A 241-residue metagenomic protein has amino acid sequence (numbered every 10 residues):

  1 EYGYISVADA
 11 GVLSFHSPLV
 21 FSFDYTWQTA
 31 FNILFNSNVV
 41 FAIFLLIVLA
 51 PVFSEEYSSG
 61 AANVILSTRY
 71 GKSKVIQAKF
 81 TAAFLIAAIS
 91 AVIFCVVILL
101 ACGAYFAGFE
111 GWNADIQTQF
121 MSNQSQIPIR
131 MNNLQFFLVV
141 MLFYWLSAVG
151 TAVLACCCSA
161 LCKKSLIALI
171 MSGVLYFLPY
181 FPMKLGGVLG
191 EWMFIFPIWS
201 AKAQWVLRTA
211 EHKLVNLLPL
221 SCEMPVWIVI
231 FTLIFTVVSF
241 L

Functional and structural regions predicted by a protein language model:
Y4-E56, Q77-L161, S172, Y180-M183 (+1 more regions): Secretory targeting signals
L66-K72: Short helix-to-coil transition segments within interhelical loops that connect adjacent transmembrane helices
T68, L161-C162: Transmembrane helix irregularities
K72, K164-S165: Membrane-helix interface/capping residues of multi-pass secondary transporters
C157-L161, I230-L241: Junction motif at the cytosolic side of a transmembrane helix
L166-P179, I195-I198: Central hydrophobic cores of alpha-helical transmembrane segments in multi-pass integral membrane proteins
G187-I195: A cytosolic-side transmembrane-helix exit/cap motif
